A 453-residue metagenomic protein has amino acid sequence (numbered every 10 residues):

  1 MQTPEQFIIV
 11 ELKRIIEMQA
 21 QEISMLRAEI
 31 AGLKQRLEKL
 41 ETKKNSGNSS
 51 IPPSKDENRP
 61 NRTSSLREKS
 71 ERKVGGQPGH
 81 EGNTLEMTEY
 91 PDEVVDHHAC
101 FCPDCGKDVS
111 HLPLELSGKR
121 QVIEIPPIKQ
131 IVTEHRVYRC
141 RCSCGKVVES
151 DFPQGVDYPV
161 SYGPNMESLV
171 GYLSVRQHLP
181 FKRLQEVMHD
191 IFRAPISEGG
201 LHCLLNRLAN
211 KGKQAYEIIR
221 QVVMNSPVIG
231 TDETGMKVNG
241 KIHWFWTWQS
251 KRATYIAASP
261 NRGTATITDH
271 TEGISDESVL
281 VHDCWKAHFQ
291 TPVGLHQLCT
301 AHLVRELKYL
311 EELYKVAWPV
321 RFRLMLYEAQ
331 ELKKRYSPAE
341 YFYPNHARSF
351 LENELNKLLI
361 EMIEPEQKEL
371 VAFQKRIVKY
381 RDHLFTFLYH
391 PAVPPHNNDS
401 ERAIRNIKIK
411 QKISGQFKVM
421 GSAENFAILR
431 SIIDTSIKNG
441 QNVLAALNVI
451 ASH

Functional and structural regions predicted by a protein language model:
M1-V160, H202, T231: Short, flexible loop/hinge motifs at secondary-structure junctions
Q2, E17, Y138-R141, K146-H453: Catalytic center-proximal scaffold of phosphoryl-transfer enzymes
